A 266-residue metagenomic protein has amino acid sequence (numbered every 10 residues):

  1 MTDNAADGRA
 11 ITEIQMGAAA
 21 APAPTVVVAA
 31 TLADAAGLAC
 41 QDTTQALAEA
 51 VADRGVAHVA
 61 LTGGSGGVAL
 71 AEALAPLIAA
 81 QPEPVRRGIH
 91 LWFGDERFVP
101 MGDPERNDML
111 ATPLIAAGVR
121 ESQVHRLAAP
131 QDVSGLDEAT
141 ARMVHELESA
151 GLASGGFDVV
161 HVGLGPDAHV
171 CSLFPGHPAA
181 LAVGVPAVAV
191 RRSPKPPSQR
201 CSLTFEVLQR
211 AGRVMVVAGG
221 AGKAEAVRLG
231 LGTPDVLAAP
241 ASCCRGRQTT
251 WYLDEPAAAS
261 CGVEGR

Functional and structural regions predicted by a protein language model:
T2-V59: N-terminal glycine-/serine-/threonine-rich phosphate-binding loop
N4, G8-A23, E83-H161: Ligand-binding beta-strand-loop-alpha-helix segment within the catalytic cores of soluble metabolic enzymes
A52-A79: Glycine-rich N-terminal segment of FAD-binding domains in flavoprotein oxidoreductases, spanning the beta-loop-helix
L61-G66, V162-P166, G219: Glycine-rich beta-strand-to-loop/alpha-helix junction loops that act as flexible
A73-P84, M109-P113, P175-G184: A glycine- and small-aliphatic-rich helix-loop capping segment at beta-alpha/alpha-beta transitions that lines
I78-H90, G118-V119, A180-A182, E206-A211 (+1 more regions): Short, conserved loop/helix-junction motifs that constitute active-site signature segments in enzyme catalytic cores
V159-E206: Class I SAM-dependent methyltransferase SAM-binding "motif I" and its flanking Rossmann-like core
G212-R266: ATP/nucleoside-binding phosphotransfer catalytic cores, i.e., glycine-rich phosphate-binding loops
